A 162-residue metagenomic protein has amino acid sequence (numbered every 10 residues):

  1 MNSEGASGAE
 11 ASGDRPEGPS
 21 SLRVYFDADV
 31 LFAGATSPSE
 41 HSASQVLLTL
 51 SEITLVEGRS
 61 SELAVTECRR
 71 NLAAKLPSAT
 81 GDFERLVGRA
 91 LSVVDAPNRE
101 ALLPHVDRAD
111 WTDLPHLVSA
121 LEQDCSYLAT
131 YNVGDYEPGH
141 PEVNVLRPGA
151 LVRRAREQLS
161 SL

Functional and structural regions predicted by a protein language model:
M1-R59: Short, well-structured N-terminal submotif of metal-dependent ribonuclease cores
N2, A6-A9, V106, L114 (+3 more regions): Acidic, PIN/NYN-like endoribonuclease modules and their adjacent C-terminal/linker elements
R23, E57, L128, V143-N144: A residue-level structural signature of the nucleotidyltransferase/glycosyltransferase Rossmann-like core
A28, D110-L117: Conserved glycosyltransferase catalytic-site signature
A28, E62, Y131-V133: Short secondary-structure boundary segments
G34-S37, L103-A109: Short, flexible loop segments at the rims of nucleotide/cofactor-binding pockets, characterized by
A35-T36, L72, H140: Short, flexible helix/strand-to-coil boundary loops that buttress conserved ligand/catalytic motifs in alpha/beta
T49-P104: PIN-domain endoribonuclease scaffold, especially VapC-family toxins
